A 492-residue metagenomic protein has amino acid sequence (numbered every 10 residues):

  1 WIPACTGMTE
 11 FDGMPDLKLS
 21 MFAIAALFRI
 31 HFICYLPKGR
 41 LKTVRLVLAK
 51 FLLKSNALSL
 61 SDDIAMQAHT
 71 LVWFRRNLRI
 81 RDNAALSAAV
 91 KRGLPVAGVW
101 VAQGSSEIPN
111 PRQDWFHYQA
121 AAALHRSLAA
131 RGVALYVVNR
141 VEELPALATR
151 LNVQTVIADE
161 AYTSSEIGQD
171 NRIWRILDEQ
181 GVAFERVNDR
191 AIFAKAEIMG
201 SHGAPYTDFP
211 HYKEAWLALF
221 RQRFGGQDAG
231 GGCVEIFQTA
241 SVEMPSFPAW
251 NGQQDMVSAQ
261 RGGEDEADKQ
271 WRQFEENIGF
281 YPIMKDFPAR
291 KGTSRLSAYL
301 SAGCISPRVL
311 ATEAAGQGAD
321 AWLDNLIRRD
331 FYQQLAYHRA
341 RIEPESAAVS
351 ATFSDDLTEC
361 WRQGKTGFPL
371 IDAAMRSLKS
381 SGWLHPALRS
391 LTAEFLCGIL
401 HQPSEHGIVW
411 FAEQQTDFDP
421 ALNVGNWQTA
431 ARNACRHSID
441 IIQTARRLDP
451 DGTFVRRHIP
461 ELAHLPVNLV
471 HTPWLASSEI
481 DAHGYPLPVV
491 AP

Functional and structural regions predicted by a protein language model:
G7-M8, G13, R29-F32, L36 (+3 more regions): A cross-taxon signal for low-complexity, glycine/charged-rich
G13-R29, G39, T43, L48: N-terminal, intrinsically disordered charge-dense segments
K50, N56, V182, G203-T352 (+2 more regions): Glycine/tryptophan-enriched, flexible segments
F51, N56, L60, I64-F224 (+4 more regions): Trp/Phe/Arg-rich N-terminal binding region typifying the photolyase-homology
Q333, R362-Q402: C-terminal substrate/ligand-recognition segments
E343, V349-T352, S390-C435: Active/binding-pocket-proximal capping segment
W410, Q414-A463, V467: Conserved, well-ordered active-site substructure
